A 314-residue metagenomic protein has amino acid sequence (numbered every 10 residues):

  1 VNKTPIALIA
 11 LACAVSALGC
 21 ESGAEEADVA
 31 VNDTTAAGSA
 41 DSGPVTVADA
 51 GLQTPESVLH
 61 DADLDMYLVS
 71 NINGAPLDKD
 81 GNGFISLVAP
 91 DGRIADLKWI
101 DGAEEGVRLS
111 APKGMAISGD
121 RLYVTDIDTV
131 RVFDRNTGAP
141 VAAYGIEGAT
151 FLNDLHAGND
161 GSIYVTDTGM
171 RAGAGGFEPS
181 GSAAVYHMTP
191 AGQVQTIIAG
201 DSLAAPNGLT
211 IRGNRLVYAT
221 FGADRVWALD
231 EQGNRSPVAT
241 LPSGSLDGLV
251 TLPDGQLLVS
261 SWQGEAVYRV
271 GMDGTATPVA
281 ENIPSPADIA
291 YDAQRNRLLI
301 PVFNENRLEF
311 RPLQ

Functional and structural regions predicted by a protein language model:
V1-L8: Bacterial N-terminal signal peptides that target proteins for export
C20-G23: Bacterial signal peptide processing site
G43-D49, R93-G106, A139-G145, Q193-A199 (+2 more regions): A short beta-strand motif characteristic of beta-propeller blades
L52-L64, A75, A103-R121, E147-M170 (+7 more regions): Beta-rich, blade/repeat-based domains predominating in secreted/periplasmic proteins but also intracellular
V69-G81, T166-S180: Short, conserved, GDST-rich strand-edge loop motifs in beta-rich repeat architectures
V69-S70, T125, T166-T168, A219 (+2 more regions): Residue-level marker for isolated small/hydroxyl-bearing positions within beta-strands of beta-sheet-rich domains
G81-S86, T129-R131, A183-Y186, R225-W227 (+2 more regions): A short loop-to-beta-strand structural motif that recurs across blades of beta-propeller domains
V88-R93, D134-A139, M188-Q193, L229-N234 (+2 more regions): Short loop/turn segments that connect beta-strands within beta-propeller blades
